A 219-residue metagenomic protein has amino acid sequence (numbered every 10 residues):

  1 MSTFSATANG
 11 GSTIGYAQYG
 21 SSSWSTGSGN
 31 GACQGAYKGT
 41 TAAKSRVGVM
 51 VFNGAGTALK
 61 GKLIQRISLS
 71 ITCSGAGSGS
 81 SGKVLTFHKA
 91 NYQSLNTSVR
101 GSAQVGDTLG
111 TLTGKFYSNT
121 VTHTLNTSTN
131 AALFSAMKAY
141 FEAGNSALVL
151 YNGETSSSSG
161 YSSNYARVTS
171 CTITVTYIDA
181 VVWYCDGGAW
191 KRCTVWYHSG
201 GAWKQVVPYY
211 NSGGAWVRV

Functional and structural regions predicted by a protein language model:
M1-G56, K89-Q93, N152-T155, Y165-T169 (+1 more regions): Flexible, small-residue-rich N-terminal segments that precede or flank a structured functional core
N30-G35, S102-Y177: Cysteine-clustered segments with highest specificity for TGF-beta superfamily mature ligands
A43, A55-R66, K138-F141: Extracellular/lumenal carbohydrate-interaction signature centered on repeated Trp-anchored short motifs
F52, I67, M137, V195 (+1 more regions): Extracellular/surface recognition and adhesion modules
F52, K62-A76: A short beta-strand element within beta-rich, extracytoplasmic domains of secreted/secretory-pathway proteins
I71-G82, S156-S158: Extended, low-complexity, turn-rich repeat/linker tracts enriched in Gly/Pro/Ser/Thr and Asp/Glu that occur
G77-L112: Extracellular ligand-binding interfaces
Y177-V219: Intrinsically disordered, compositionally biased repeat/linker segments
